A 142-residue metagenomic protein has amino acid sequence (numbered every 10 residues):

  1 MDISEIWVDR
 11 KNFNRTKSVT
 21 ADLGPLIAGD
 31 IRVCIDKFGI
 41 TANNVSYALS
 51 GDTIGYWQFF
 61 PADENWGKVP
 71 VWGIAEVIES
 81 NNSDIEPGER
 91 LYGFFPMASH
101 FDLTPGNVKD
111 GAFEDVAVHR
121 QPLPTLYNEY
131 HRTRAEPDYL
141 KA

Functional and structural regions predicted by a protein language model:
M1-R10: Short, Gly/Pro- and small/polar-rich lid/capping loops
R10-N12, F38-I40: Short polar catalytic/cofactor-binding loops
K11-D22: Short glycine/threonine/proline-enriched tight-turn/helix- or strand-capping micro-motif at secondary-structure
G24-G39, D52-D102: Glycine-rich beta-strand-centered segment in the early N-terminal region that forms part of a ligand/cofactor-binding
N43-L49: Cytochrome P450 core scaffold surrounding the K-helix E-X-X-R motif and the conserved "meander" helix-loop region
F94-A142: NAD(P)H dinucleotide-binding glycine-rich loop of Rossmann-like/cofactor-binding domains, especially the beta1-alpha1
